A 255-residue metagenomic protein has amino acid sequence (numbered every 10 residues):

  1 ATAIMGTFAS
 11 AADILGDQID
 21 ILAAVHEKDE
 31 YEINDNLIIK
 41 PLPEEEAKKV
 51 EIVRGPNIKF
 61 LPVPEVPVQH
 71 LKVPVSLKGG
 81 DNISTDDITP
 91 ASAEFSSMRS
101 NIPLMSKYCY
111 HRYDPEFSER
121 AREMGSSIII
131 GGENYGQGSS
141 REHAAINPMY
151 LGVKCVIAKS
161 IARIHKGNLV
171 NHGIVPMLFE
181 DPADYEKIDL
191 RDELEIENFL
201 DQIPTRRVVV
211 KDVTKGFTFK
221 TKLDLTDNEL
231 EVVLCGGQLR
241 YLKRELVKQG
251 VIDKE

Functional and structural regions predicted by a protein language model:
A1-E255: Fe-S-dependent hydro-lyases/dehydratases of central metabolism
